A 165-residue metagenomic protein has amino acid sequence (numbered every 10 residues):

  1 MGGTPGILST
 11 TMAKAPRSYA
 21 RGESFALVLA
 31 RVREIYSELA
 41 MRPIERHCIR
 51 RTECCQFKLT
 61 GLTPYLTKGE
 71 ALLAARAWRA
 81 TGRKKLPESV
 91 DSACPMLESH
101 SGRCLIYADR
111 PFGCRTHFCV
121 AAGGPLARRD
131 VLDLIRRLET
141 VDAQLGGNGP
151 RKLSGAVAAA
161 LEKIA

Functional and structural regions predicted by a protein language model:
M1-A165: Short loop/turn segments that flank or connect secondary-structure elements
